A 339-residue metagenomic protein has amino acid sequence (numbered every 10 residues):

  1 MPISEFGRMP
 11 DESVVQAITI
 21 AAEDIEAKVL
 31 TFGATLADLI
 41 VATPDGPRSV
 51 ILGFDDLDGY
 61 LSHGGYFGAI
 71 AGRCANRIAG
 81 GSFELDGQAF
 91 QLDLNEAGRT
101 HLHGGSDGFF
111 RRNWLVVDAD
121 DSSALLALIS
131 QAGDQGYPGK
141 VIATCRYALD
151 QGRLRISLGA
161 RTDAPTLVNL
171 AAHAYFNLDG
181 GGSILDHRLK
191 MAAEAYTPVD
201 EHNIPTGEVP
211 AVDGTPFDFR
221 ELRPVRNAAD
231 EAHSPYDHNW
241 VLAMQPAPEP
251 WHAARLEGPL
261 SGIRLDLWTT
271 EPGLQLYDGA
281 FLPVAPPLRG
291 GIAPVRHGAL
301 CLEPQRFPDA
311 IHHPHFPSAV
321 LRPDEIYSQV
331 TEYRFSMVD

Functional and structural regions predicted by a protein language model:
M1-D339: An exposed, glycine/acidic-rich loop-and-rim segment of catalytic or binding clefts
